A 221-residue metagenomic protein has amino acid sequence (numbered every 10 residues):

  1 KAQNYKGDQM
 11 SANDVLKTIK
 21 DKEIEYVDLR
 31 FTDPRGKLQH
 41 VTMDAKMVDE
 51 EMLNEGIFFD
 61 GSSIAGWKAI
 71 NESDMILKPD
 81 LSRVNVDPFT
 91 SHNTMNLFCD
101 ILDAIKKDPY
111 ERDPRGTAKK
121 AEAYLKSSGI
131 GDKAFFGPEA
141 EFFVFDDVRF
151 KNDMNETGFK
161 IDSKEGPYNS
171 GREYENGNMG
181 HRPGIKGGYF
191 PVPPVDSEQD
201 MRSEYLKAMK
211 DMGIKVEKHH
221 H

Functional and structural regions predicted by a protein language model:
K1-Q9: Short, Lys/Arg-enriched N-terminal segments with co-localized hydrophobic residues within the first ~10-30 amino acids
M10-H221: Glycine-rich, acidic/polar active-site loops that bind/position phosphate-bearing ligands
